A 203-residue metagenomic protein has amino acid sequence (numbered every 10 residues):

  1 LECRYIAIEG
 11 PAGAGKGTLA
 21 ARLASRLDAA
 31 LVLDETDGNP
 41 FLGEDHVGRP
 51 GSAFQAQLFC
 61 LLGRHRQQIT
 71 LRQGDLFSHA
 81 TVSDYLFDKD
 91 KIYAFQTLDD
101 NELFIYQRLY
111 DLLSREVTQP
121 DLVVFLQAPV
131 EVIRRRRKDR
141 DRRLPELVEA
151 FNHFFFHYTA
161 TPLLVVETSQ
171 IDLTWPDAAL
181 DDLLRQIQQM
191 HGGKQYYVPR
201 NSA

Functional and structural regions predicted by a protein language model:
E2-Y5: Pre-Walker A (Motif I) flank of P-loop NTPase domains
I8: Hydrophobic anchor at the beta1->P-loop junction of P-loop NTPases
P11: P-loop (Walker A) phosphate-binding loop of NTP-binding proteins
K16: Conserved lysine of the Walker
A21, S25-G63: Conserved substrate/cofactor phosphate-moiety recognition/catalytic segment in nucleotide-dependent phosphotransferases
R64-N101: A basic- and aromatic-enriched beta-loop-alpha substructure that forms the phosphate/nucleotide- and DNA/RNA-contacting
D90-A150: A glycine- and Lys/Arg-enriched "phosphate-lid" helix/loop adjacent to the NTP-binding pocket of small-molecule kinases
L147-A203: NTP-dependent small-molecule kinase module
